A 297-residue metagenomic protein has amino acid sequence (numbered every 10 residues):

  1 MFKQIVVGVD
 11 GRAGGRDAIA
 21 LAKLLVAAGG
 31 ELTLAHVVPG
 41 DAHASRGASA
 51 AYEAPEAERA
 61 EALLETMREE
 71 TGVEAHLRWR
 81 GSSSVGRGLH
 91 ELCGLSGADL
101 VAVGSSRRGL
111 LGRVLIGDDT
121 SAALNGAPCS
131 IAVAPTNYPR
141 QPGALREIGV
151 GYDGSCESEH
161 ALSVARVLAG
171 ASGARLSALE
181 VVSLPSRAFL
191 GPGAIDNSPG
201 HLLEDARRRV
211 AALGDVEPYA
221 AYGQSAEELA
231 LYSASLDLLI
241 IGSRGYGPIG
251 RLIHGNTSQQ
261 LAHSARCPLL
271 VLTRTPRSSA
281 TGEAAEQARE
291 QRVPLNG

Functional and structural regions predicted by a protein language model:
M1, Y52, R68-V101, R108 (+2 more regions): Structural beta-alpha unit
M1-A54, R146-P192, R208, L213-Y219 (+5 more regions): Small/aliphatic-rich secondary-structure junction motif
A50-A62, A194-H201: A short acidic, glycine-rich active-site loop that binds or catalyzes chemistry on phosphate/adenosine moieties
T71, D119, G126-P128, G214 (+2 more regions): Short, structured coil segments at secondary-structure junctions
L92-G94, A123, Q141, Y232 (+1 more regions): Structural alpha-helical scaffold elements that stabilize or flank donor/cofactor-binding regions in carbohydrate
L100-A122, L145, I241-S264, S278-S279: Glycine-rich, Arg-bearing micro-motifs that act as flexible, cationic patches
A102-S105, S130-N137, L270-T273: Short beta-strand elements of ligand-binding domains
Y138-R146: Intrinsically disordered, low-complexity Ser/Thr-rich linker and spacer segments in cell-wall-related proteins
